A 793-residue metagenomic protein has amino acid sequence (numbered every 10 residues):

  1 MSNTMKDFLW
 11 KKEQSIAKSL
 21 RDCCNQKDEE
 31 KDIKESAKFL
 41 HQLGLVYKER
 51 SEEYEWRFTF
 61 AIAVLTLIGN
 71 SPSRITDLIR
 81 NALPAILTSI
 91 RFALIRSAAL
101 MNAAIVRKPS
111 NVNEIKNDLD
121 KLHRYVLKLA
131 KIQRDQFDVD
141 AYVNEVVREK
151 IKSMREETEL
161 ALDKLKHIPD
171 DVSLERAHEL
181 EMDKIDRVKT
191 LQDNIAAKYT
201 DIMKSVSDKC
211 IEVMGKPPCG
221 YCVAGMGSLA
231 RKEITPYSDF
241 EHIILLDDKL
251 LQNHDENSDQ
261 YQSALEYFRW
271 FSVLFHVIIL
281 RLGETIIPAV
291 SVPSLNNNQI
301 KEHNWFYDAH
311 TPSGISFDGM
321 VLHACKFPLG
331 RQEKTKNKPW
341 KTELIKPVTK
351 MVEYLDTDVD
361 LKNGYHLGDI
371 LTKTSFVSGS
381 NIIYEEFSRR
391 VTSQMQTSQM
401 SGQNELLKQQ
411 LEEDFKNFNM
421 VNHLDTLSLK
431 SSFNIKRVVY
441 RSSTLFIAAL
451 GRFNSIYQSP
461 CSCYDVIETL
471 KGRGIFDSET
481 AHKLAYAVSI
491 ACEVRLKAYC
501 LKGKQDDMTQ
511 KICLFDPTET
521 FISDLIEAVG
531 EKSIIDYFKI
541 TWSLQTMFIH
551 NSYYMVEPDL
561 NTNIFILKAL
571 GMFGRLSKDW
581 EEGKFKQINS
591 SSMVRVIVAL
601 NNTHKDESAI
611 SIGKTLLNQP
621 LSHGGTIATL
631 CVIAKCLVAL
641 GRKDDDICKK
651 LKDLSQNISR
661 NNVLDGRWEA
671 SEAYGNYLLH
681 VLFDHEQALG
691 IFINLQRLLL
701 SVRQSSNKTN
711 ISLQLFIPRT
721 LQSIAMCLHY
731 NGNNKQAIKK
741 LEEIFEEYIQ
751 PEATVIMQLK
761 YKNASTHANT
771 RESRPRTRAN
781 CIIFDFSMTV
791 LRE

Functional and structural regions predicted by a protein language model:
S2-D28, E35-R50, E55-G220: N-terminal regions immediately upstream of nucleotidyltransferase
K38, S591, A628, E669 (+2 more regions): Residue register of alpha-helical TPR repeats
R50, L570, T603, L640-R642 (+2 more regions): Structural motif corresponding to the intra-repeat A-B loop/turn of tetratricopeptide repeats
P109, D120-H604, S622-G625: A nucleotide- and high-energy phosphate-metabolite-utilizing enzyme signature
